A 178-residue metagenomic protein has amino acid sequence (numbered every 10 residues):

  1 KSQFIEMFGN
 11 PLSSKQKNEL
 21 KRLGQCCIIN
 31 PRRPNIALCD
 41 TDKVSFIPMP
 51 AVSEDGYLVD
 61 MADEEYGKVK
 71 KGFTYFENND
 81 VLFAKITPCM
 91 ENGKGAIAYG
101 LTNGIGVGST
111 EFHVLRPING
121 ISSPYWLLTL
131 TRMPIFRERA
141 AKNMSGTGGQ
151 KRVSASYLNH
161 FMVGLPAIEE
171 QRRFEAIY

Functional and structural regions predicted by a protein language model:
K1-I36, I168-A176: Non-catalytic DNA-recognition/assembly elements of restriction-modification systems
Q16-E19, I36-V44, K142-M144: Short coil/turn segments at secondary-structure boundaries
G24-I36, I47-V81: Sequence-specific dsDNA recognition surfaces
Q25, W126, R139, H160 (+1 more regions): Short, solvent-exposed alpha-helical surface patches in well-structured domains
G72-T74, N78-R132: A short beta-sheet element
A98-G100, N143-T147: Short amphipathic beta-strand starts and helix->beta connectors
I105-H113, S145-R172: A short glycine-rich beta-alpha junction/loop motif
